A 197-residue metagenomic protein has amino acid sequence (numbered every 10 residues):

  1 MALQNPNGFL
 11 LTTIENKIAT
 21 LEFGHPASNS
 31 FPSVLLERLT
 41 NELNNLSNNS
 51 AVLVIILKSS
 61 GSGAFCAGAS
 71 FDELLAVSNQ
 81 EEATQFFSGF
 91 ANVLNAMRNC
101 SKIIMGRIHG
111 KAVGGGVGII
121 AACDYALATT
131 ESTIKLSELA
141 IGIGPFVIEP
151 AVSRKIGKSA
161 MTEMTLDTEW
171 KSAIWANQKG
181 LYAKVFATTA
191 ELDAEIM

Functional and structural regions predicted by a protein language model:
M1-K58, N95: Conserved CoA-thioester-binding segment of acyl-CoA-metabolizing enzymes
L21, L39, L57, S70 (+3 more regions): Terminal peptide-recognition signature
P26, G61-G63, G110-K111: Short glycine-rich anion-binding loops that position phosphate/pyrophosphate groups of nucleotides and phosphorylated
S30, G63-A67, G114: Short active-site-adjacent helix-start/loop capping segments
P32-S33, A91, H109: Amphipathic alpha-helical repeat scaffolds
E42, G89-S101: Catalytic-core regions built around general acid/base machinery
S59-V93: Glycine- (often His-adjacent) and acidic-residue-rich active-site loop that binds/positions the CoA thioester
A96-M197: Crotonase-fold acyl-CoA enzyme core
